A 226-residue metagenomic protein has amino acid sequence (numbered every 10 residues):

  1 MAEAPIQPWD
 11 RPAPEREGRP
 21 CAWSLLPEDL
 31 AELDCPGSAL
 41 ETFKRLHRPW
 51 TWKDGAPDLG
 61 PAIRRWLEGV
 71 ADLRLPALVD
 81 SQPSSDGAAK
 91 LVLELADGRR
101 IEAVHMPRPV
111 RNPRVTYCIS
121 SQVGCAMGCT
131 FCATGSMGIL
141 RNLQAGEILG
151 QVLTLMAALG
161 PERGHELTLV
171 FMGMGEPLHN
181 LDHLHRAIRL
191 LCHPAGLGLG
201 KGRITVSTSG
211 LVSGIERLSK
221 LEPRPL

Functional and structural regions predicted by a protein language model:
M1-V115: Flexible, acidic/Gly-rich N-terminal and inter-domain linker regions that tether and position cofactor-handling modules
T42-R45, C125, L169, V206: Residue-level signal for inorganic ion chemistry
S81-S84, S120-S121, S207: Short linear Ser/Thr-Pro motifs
P109-M156: Canonical Radical SAM [4Fe-4S] cluster-binding loop centered on the CxxxCxxC motif and its immediate flanking residues
M156-T168, G173-L226: Conserved AdoMet/S-adenosylmethionine-binding subsite of the radical SAM
